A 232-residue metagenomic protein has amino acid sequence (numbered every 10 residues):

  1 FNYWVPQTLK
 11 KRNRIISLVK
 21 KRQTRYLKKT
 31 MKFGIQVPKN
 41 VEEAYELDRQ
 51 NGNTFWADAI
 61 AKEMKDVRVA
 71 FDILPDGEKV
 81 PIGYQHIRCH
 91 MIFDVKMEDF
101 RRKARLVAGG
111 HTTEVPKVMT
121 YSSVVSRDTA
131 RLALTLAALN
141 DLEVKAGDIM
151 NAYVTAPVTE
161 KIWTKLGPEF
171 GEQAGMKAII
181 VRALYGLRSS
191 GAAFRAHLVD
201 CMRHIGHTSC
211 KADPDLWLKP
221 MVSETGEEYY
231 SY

Functional and structural regions predicted by a protein language model:
F1-D200, H204-K211, L216, V222: Chromodomain-type histone methyl-lysine reader module
T225-Y232: Short, intrinsically disordered, charge-balanced linker/junction segments flanking boundaries in proteins
